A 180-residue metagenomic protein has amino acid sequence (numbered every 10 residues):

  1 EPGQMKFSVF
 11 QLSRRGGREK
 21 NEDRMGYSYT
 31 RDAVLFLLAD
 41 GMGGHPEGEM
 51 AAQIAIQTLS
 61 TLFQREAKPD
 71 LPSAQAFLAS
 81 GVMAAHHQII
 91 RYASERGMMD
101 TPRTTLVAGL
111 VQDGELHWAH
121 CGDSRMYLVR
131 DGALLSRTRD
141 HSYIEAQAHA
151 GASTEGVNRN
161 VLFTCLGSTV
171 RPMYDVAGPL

Functional and structural regions predicted by a protein language model:
E1-L180: PP2C/PPM-type serine/threonine phosphatase catalytic domain
